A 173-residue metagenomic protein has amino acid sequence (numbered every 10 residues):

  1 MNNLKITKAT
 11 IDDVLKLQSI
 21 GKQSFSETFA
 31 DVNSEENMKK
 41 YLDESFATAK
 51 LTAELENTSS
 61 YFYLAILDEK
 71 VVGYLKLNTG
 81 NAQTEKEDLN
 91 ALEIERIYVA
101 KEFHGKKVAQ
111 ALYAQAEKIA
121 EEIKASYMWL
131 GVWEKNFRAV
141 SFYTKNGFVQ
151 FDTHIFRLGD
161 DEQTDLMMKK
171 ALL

Functional and structural regions predicted by a protein language model:
N2-K5: Extreme N-terminal starter segment of soluble prokaryotic enzymes
K8-V14, Q18-D31, K39-E102, Y113-Q115 (+3 more regions): Acetyl-CoA-dependent GNAT
T28, K106, F151: Residues that scaffold the ATP/ADP-binding catalytic core of kinase and kinase-like folds
E69, G73, K107-A109, G147: Conserved phosphate-binding and hydrolysis motifs of nucleotide-dependent enzymes
D88-L92, S126-V140, T144-N146, D152-L173: C-terminal "cap" of GNAT-fold acetyltransferases
A100-E102, K106, E134-K135: Active-site acidic-Proline motif in GNAT/NAT acetyltransferases
G105-K118, S141-K145: Conserved acetyl-CoA-binding loop-helix of GNAT-fold acetyltransferases
